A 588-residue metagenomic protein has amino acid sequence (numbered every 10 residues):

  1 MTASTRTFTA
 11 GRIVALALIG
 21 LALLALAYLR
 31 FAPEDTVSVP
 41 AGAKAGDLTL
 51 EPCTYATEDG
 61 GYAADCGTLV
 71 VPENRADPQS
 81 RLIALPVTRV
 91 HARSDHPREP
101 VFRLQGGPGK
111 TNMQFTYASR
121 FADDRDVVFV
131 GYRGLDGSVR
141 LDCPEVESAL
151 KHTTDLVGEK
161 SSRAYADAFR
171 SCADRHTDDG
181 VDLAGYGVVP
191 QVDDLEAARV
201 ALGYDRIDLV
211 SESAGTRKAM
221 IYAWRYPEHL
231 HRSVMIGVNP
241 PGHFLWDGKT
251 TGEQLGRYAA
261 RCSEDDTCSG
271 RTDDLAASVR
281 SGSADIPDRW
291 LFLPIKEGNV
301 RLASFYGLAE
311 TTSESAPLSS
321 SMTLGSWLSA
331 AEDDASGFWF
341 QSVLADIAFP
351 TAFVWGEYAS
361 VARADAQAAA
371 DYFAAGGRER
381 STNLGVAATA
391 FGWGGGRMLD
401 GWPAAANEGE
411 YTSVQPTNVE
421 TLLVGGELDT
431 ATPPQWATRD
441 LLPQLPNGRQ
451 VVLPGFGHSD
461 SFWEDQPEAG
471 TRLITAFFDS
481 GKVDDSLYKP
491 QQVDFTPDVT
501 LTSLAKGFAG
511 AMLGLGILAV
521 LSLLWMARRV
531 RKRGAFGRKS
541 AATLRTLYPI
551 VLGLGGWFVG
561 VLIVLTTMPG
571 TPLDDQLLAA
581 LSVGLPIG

Functional and structural regions predicted by a protein language model:
T2-E159, L275-V279, P467, T471 (+1 more regions): Catalytic-loop region of hydrolases
T9-A15, L21, L26-D35, A276-P416 (+1 more regions): Alpha/beta-hydrolase fold active-site neighborhood
C143, S148-H152, A219-G282, S304 (+3 more regions): A catalytic-pocket lid/entrance helix-loop region that shapes and gates access to the active site across common
T177, V189-R206: Conserved acidic catalytic loop of the alpha/beta-hydrolase fold
T417, L423-G425, D429: Short beta-strand/loop motif that positions the catalytic acidic residue of the alpha/beta-hydrolase fold
T430-W436: Conserved alpha/beta-hydrolase "acid-adjacent" motif
W436, S461-D479: Post-His helix in hydrolase/transferase enzymes
P454-F462: Histidine-bearing beta->alpha loop at or near hydrolase active sites
